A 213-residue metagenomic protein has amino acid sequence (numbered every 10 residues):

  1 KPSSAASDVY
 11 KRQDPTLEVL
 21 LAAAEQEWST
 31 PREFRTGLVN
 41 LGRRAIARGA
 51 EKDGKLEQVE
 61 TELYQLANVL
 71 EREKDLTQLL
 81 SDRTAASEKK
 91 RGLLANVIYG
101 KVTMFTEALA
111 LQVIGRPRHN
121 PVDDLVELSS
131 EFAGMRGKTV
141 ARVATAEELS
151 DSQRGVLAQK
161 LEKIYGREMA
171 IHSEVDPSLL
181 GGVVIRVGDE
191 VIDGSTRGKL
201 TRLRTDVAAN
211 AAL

Functional and structural regions predicted by a protein language model:
K1-A6, Y10: Single conserved hydrophobic/aromatic residue that forms the stacking wall/gate of nucleotide- or nucleobase-binding
A5, V19, L41, A45 (+3 more regions): A general alpha-helix detector
P15-E27, E73, G92: Short amphipathic alpha-helical segments and their helix-coil junctions
A22-W28, L76, A110-L111, V140-T145: Short hinge/gating elements
A24-S81: Hydrophobic alpha-helical segments and helix pairs
E62-L66, L76-T84, E88-I98, F105-G115: Amphipathic alpha-helical interface segments
R116-E127: Small-residue-rich helix-loop
L128-L213: C-terminal non-catalytic interaction appendages of large macromolecular assemblies
